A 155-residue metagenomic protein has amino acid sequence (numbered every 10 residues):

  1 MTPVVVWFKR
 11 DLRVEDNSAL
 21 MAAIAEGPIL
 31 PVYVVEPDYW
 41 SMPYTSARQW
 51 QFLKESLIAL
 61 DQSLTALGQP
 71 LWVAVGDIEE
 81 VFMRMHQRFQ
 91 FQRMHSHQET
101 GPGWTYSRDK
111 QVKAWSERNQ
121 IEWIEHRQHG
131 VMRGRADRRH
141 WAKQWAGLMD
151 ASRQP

Functional and structural regions predicted by a protein language model:
M1-Q69: N-terminal beta-strand-loop-alpha-helix module at the start of alpha/beta ligand-binding or catalytic domains
V4-V6, V14, L30-V35, V73-V75 (+4 more regions): Extended aliphatic helical segments
F8-K9, A74-G76, S96-H97: Short His-Asn-centered micro-motif
L12, L53, V75, W104-T105: Charged, low-complexity surface patches
L30, P70-A74, E122-H126: General small-molecule cofactor/ligand-binding pocket signal
Q62, L67-G68, W72, I78-Q87: A basic- and aromatic-enriched beta-loop-alpha substructure that forms the phosphate/nucleotide- and DNA/RNA-contacting
I78-P155: Beta-rich, aromatic/charged-enriched effector core domains that present basic-aromatic interfaces for binding
